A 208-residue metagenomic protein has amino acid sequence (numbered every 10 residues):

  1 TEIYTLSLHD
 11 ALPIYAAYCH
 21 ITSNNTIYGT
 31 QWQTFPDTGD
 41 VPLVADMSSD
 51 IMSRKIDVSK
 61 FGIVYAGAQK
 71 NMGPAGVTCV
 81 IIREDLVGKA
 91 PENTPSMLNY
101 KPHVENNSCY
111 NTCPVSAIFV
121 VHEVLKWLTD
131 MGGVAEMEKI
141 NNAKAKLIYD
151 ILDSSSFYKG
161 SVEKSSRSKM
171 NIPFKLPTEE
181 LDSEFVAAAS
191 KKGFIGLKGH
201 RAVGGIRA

Functional and structural regions predicted by a protein language model:
T1-D10: Single conserved hydrophobic/aromatic residue that forms the stacking wall/gate of nucleotide- or nucleobase-binding
Y18, T30-S59: Catalytic PLP-binding core of fold-type I/II PLP enzymes
Y18-T22, V44, Y65, C79-I81: Structural motif
N24-Y28, S48-I51, Q69-M72, E84-V87: Short acidic/polar capping segments at secondary-structure boundaries
I56-K70: A short alpha/beta connector and helix-capping loop motif
A68-Y149, E163: Active-site C-terminal subdomain of aminotransferase-like
Y158-A189: Conserved PLP-binding catalytic core of the aspartate aminotransferase-like
P173-T178, F194-A208: Conserved PLP-binding active-site segment of the aspartate aminotransferase-like
